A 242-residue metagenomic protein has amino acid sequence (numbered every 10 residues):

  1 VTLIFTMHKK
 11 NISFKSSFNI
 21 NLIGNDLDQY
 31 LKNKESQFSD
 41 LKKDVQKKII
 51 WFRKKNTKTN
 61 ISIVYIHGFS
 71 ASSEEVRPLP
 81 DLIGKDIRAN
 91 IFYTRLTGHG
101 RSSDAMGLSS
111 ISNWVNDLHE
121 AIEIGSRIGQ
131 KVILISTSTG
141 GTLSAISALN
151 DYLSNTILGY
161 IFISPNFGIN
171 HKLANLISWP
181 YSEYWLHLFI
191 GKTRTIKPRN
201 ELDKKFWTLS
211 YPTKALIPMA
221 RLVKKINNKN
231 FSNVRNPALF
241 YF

Functional and structural regions predicted by a protein language model:
V1-D28: N-terminal membrane-anchoring alpha-helices
L41-H99: Short, surface-exposed "cap/lid" segments of acyl-processing enzymes
K48-T57, K204-F242: Serine-hydrolase catalytic core
R101-I128: Catalytic nucleophile-loop/oxyanion-hole region of alpha/beta-hydrolase and closely related hydrolase-like folds
G125, I135-S144: Gly/Ala-rich beta-loop-alpha elbow adjacent to hydrolase catalytic centers
L134-I135, Y160: Conserved alpha/beta-hydrolase fold motif
G141-L153, Y160: Short glycine-enriched nucleophile-adjacent loop and the immediately C-terminal alpha-helix near the catalytic center
Y160-K172: Active-site nucleophile loop of the alpha/beta-hydrolase fold
